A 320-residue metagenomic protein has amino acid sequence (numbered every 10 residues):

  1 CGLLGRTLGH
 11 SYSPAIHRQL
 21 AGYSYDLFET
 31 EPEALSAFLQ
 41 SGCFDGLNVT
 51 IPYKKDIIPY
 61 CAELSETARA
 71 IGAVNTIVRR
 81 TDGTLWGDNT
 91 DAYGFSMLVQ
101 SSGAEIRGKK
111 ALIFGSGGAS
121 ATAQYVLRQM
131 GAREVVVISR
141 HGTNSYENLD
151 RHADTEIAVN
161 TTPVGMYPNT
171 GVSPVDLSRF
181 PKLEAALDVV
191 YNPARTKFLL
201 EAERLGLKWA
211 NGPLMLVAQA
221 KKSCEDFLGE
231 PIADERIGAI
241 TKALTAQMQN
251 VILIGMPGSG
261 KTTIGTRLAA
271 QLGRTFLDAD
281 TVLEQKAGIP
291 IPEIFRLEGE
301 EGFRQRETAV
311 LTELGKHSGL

Functional and structural regions predicted by a protein language model:
C1-S102, P193-R195, L199, L205 (+1 more regions): Phosphate/diphosphate ligand-binding glycine-rich loop within oxidoreductases
G5, N89-A92, V99, A104 (+3 more regions): Glycine-rich adenosine-cofactor-binding loop
Q129-Y146, L277-K286: NAD(P)-binding Rossmann-fold cofactor-contacting core
N144-A210: Rossmann-like adenosine-cofactor binding region
V189-Q249: Adenosine-phosphate binding glycine-rich loop
T262: Walker A/P-loop
T281-L320: ATP-dependent small-molecule kinase phosphotransfer cores that center on conserved nucleotide phosphate-binding segments
